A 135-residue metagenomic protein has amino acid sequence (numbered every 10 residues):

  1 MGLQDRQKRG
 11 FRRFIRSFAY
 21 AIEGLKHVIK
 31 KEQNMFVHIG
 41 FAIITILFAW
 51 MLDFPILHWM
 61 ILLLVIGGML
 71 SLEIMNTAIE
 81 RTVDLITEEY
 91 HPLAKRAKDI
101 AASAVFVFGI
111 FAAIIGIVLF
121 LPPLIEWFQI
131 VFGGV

Functional and structural regions predicted by a protein language model:
G2-E23, H27-L70, M75, V105-V135: Hydrophobic alpha-helical transmembrane segments
G68-A104: Acidic (Asp/Glu-rich) catalytic motifs at the cytosolic membrane interface
